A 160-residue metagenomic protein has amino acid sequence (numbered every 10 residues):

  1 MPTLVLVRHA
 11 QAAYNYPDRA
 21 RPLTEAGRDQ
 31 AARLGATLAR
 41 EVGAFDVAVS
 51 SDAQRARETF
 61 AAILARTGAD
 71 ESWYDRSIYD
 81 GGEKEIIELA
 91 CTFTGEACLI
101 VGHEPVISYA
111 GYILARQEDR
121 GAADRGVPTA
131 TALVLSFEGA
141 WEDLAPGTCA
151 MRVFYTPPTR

Functional and structural regions predicted by a protein language model:
P2-K84, F93, S108, D119-R120 (+1 more regions): Active-site-proximal alpha-helix that buttresses catalytic centers in soluble enzyme cores
L4, G95-G102: Generic beta-sheet signal
H9, S77, F137, V153-T156: Active-site donor-binding loop signature of nucleotide-sugar glycosyltransferases
I86-E88: Conserved ATP-dependent adenylate/AMP-binding module captured primarily in the ANL superfamily
E118-A150: Domain-level recognition of soluble alpha/beta enzyme cores, biased toward histidine phosphatases/phosphomutases
T148-R160: Short, solvent-exposed aromatic-acidic interface loops
